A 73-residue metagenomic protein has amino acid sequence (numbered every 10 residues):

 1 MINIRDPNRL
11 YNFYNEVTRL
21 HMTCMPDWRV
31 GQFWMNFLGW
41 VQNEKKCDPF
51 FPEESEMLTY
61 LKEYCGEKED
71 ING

Functional and structural regions predicted by a protein language model:
M1, F33, N72-G73: Polar low-complexity intrinsically disordered regions
M1-W28: N-terminal acidic leader/helix
T18, W34-M35, W40: Catalytic phosphate/metal-binding cores of nucleic-acid and nucleotide-processing enzymes, i.e., regions that mediate
P26, Q42-N43: A generic secondary-structure boundary signal that marks alpha-helix termini
R29-V30, E53: Short, structural beta-strand-to-alpha-helix junction motif
N43-G73: Short, charged early-sequence alpha-helical segments and their helix-coil boundaries
